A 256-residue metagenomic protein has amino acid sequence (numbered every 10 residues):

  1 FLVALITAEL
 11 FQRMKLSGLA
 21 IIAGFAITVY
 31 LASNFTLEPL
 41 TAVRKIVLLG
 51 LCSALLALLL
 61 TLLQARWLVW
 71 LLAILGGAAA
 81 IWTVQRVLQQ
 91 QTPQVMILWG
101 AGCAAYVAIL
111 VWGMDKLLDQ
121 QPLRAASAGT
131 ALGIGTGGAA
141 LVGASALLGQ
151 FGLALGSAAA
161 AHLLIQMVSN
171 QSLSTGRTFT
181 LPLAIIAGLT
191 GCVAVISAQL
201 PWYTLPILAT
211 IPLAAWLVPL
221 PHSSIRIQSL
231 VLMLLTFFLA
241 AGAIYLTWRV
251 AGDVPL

Functional and structural regions predicted by a protein language model:
F1, G149-G156, L163-L256: C-terminal transmembrane helix-loop-helix hairpin of multi-pass membrane proteins
F1-D119, L217-L256: N-terminal topogenic module of multi-pass integral membrane proteins
A73-I196: Generic multipass alpha-helical transmembrane bundles of integral membrane proteins
